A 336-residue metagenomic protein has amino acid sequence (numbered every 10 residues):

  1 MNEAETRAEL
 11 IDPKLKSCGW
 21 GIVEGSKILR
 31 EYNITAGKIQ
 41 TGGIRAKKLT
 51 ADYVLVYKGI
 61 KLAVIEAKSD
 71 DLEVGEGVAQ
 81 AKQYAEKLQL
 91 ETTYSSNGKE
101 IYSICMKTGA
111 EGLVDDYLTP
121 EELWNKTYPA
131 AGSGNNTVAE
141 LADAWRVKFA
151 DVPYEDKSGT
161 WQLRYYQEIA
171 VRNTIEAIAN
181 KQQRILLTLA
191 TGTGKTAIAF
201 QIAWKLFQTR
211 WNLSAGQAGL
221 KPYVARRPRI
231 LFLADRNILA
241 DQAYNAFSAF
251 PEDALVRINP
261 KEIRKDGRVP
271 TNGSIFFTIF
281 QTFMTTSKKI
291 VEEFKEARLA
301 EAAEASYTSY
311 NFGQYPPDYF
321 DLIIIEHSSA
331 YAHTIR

Functional and structural regions predicted by a protein language model:
M1-A63, K68-R229, I238, Q242-D253 (+7 more regions): ATP-dependent helicase/translocase motor core
T93, V256-N259, I325: Short, hydrophobic beta-strand segments that form beta-sheet elements in well-ordered domains
T188-T193, A234-D235, E262-D266: A glycine-rich phosphate-binding loop feature that marks nucleotide/adenosyl-phosphate handling sites
A190-T191, H327-Y331: Conserved helicase ATPase motor motifs in RecA-like P-loop NTPase domains
N237, I258-G267, I279-T285: Conserved helicase motor
I279, E326-H327: Walker B catalytic acidic pair
